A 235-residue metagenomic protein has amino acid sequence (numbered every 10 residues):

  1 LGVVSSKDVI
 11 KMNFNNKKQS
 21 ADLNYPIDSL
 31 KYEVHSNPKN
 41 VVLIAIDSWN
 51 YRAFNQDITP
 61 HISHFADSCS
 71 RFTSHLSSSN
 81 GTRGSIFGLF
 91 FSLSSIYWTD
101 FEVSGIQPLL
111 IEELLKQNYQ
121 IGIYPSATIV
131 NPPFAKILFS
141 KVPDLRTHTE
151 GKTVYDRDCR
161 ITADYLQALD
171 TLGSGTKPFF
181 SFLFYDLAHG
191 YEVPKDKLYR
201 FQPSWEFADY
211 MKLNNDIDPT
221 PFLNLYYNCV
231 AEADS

Functional and structural regions predicted by a protein language model:
L1-Y210: Active-site-proximal alpha/beta segments of enzymes that process anionic O-linked groups
V42-L43, L225-S235: Metal-dependent active-site segment of extracytoplasmic phospho-/sulfohydrolases and closely related
N215-Y227: Short glycine/proline- and acidic residue-enriched helix-loop micro-motifs that form flexible lids or anion-recognition
